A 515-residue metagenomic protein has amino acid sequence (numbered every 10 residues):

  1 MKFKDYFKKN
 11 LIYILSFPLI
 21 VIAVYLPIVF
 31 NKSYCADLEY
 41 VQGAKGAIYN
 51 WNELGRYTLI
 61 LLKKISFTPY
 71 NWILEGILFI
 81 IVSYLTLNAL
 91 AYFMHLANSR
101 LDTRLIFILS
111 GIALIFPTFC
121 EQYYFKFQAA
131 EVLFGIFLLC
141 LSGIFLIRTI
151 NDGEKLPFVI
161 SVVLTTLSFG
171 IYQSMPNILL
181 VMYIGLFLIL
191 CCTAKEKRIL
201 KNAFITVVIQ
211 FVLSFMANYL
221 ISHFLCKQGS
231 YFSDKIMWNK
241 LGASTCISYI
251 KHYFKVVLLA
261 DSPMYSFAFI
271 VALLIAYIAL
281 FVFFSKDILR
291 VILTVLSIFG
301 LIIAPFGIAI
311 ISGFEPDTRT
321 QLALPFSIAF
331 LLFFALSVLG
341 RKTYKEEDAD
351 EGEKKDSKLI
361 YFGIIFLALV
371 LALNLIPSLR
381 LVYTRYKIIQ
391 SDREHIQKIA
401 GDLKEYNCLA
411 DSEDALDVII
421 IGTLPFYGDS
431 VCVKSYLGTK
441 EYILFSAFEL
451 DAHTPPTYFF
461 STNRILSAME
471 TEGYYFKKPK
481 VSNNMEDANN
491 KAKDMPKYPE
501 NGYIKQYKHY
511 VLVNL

Functional and structural regions predicted by a protein language model:
M1-D5, A97, L146-V159, L188-N202 (+2 more regions): Membrane-interface junctions at the ends of membrane-embedded or membrane-associated helices
K2-E53, Y57-T58, K63-L87, Y92-F107 (+9 more regions): Intrinsically disordered, polar/acidic, low-complexity terminal segments
I22-F79, S83, L87-A89, S110 (+3 more regions): Transmembrane catalytic cores of multi-pass membrane glycosyltransferases and polysaccharide-assembly enzymes
M94-T118, F137, K155-L156: Transmembrane-helix signature of polytopic, membrane-embedded enzymes that assemble or transfer cell-envelope glycans
L109-Y124, A129-I147: Well-ordered mid-protein domain cores that form the structural environment of catalytic cofactors
L133-N151, I160-T165, M182-C192, S327: Specific aromatic-rich, kink-prone transmembrane helix
G135, E315-T343: Alpha-helical transmembrane segments of multi-pass integral membrane proteins, characterized by long hydrophobic
I364-L375: Hydrophobic membrane-insertion alpha-helices, especially the h-region of bacterial N-terminal signal peptides
